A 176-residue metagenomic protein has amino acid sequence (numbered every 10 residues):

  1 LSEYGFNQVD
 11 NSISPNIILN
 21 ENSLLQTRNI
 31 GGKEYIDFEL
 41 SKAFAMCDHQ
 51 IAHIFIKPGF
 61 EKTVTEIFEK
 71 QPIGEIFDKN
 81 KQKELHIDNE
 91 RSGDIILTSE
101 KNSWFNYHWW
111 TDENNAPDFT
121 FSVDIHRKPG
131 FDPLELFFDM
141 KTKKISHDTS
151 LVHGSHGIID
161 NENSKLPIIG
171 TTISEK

Functional and structural regions predicted by a protein language model:
L1-L25, L97: Metal-dependent active-site segment of extracytoplasmic phospho-/sulfohydrolases and closely related
S2-Y4, I30-G32, D78-K83: Acidic carboxylate-rich catalytic motifs and surrounding loops in phosphoryl-/glycosyl-chemistry enzymes
G5, N22-N29, H86, G130: Glycine-centered secondary-structure boundary/capping sites
V9-D10, N22, T27-R28, V64 (+1 more regions): Short helix/loop capping segments that flank catalytic or ligand/cofactor-binding pockets
S14, I18, Q26, F77-K81 (+1 more regions): Short, solvent-exposed coil/turn linker segments
L24-I36, L40-K42: Glycan-recognition surfaces
I36-E175: Active-site neighborhoods of enzymes that stabilize oxyanions during catalysis
